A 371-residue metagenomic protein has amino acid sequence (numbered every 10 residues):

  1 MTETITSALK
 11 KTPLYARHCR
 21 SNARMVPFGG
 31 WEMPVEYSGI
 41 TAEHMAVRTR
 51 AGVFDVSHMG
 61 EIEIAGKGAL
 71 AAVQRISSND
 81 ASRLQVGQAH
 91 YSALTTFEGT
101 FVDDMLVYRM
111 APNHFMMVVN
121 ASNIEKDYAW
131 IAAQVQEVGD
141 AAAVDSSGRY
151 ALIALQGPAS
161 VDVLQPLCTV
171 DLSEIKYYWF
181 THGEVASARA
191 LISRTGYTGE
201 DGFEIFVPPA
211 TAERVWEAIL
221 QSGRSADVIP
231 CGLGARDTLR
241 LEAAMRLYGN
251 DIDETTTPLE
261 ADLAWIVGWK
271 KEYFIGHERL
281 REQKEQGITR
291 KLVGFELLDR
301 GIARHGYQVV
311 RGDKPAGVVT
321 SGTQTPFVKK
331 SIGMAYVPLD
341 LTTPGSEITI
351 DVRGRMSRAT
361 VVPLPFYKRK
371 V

Functional and structural regions predicted by a protein language model:
M1-G29, V35, M110-V371: Conserved, structured C-terminal
M1-S92, T100-V102, G234: Acidic, proline/glycine-enriched N-terminal capping motif
D80-N113, V118-Q134: Well-ordered mid-protein domain cores that form the structural environment of catalytic cofactors
